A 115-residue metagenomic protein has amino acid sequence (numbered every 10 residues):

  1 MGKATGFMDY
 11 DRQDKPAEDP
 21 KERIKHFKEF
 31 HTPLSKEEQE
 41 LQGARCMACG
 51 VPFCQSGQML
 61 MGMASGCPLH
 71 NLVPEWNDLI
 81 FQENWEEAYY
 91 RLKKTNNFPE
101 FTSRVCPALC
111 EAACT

Functional and structural regions predicted by a protein language model:
M1-T115: Ferredoxin-type iron-sulfur electron-transfer modules and their immediate structural context
